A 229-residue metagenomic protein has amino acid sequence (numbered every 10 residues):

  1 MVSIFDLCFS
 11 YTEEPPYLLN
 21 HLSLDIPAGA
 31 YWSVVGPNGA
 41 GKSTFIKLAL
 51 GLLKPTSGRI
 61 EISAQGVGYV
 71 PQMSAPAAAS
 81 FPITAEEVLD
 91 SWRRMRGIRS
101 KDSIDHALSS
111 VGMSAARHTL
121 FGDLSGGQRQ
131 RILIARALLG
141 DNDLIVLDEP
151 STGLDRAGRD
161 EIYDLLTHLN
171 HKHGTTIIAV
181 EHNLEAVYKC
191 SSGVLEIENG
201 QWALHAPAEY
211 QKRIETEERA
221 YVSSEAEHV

Functional and structural regions predicted by a protein language model:
M1-I4, C8-H21: A short, flexible loop at the N-terminus of ABC-type nucleotide-binding domains that lies
K101-A116: Conserved ABC ATPase "signature" region
L120-L124: Conserved ABC ATPase signature
I145-D148: Catalytic Walker B motif of ABC-type/P-loop ATPase nucleotide-binding domains
R156-G158: Helix N-cap at the start of a conserved alpha-helix in ABC-type nucleotide-binding domains
E181-H182: H-loop/switch region of ABC-family ATPase nucleotide-binding domains
G200-H228: Conserved beta-strand-loop-alpha-helix hinge in the C-terminal portion of ABC ATPase nucleotide-binding domains
